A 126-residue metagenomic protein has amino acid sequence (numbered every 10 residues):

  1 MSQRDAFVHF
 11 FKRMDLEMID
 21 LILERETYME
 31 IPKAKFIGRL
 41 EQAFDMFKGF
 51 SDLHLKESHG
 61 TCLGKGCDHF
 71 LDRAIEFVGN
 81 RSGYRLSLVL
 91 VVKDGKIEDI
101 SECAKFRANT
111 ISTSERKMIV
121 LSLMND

Functional and structural regions predicted by a protein language model:
M1-H9, R13: Short, low-complexity N-terminal intrinsically disordered segments enriched in polar/charged residues
H9, L21, G38: Replace "anionic and nucleotidyl ligands
R13-T27: Short, well-ordered alpha-helical segments enriched in acidic and aromatic residues
T27-F44: Short, charge-rich amphipathic alpha-helical segments embedded in non-transmembrane helical bundles/solenoids
R39-V91: Surface-exposed, charged secondary-structure patches
F47-S51, I97-C103: A broad structural signal for short, well-ordered beta-strand segments within beta-sheet-rich domains
S87-K96, A108: Acidic, low-complexity, intrinsically disordered interaction modules
S101-D126: Low-complexity, intrinsically disordered terminal/linker segments enriched in charged and Gly/Pro repeats
